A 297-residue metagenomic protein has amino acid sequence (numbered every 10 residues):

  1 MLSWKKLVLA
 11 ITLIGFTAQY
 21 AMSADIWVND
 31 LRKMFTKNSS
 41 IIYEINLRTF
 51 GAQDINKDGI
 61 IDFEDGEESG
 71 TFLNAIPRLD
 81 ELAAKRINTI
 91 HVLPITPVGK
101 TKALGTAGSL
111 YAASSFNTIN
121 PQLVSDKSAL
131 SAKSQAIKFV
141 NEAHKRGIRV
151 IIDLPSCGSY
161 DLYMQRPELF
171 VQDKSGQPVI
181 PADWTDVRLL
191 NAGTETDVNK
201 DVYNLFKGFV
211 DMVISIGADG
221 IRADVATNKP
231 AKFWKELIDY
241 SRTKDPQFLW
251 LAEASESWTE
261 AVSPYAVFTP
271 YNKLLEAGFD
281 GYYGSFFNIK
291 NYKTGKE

Functional and structural regions predicted by a protein language model:
M1-V8: Bacterial N-terminal signal peptides that target proteins for export
V8-F16: Bacterial N-terminal signal peptides
Q19-S23: Sec/Tat signal peptide C-region and signal peptidase I cleavage site
A24-R149, C157: N-terminal structural segment of carbohydrate-active enzymes
I26-V28, V140, I148, G208-D211 (+1 more regions): Active-site-proximal helices and loops of the catalytic beta/alpha 8
H91-L104, D153-Y163, D224-P230, A254-S257: Short, solvent-exposed turn/loop segments enriched in Gly/Ser/Thr/Pro and often Arg
V98-S115, S156-D183, P264-L274: Aromatic- and acidic-residue-enriched segments that line the glycan-binding/catalytic groove of carbohydrate-active
L162-A218, A226-T227: Active-site-adjacent "subsite" loops/lids of carbohydrate-active enzymes
